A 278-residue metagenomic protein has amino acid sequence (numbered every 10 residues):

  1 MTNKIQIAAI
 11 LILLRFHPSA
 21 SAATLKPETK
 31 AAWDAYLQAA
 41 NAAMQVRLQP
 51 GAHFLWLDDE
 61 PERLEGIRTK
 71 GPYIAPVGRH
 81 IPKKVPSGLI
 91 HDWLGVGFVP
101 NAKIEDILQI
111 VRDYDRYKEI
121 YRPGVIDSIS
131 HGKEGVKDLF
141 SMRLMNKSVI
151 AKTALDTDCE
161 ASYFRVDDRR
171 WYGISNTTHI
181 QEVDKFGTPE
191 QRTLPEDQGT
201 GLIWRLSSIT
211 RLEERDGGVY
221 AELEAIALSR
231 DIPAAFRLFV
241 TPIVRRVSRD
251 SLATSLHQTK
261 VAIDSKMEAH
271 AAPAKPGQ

Functional and structural regions predicted by a protein language model:
M1-A8, F16: Bacterial N-terminal signal peptides that target proteins for export
L14-A20: C-terminal segment of classical bacterial N-terminal signal peptides
A23-Q278: Eukaryotic helix-grip
